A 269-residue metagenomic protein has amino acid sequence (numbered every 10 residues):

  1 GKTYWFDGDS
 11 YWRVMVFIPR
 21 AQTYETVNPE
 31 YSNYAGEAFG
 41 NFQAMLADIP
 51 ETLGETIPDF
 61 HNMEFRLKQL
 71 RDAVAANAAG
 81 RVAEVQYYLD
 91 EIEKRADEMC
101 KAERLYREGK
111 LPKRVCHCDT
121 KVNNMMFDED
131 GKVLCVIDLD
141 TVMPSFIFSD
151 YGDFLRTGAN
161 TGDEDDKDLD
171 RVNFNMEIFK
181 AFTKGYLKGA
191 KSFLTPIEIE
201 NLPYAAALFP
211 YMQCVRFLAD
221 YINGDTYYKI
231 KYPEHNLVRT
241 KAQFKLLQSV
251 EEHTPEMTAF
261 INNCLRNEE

Functional and structural regions predicted by a protein language model:
G1-G8: Short beta-strand micro-motifs within the conserved protein kinase catalytic domain, predominantly in the N-lobe
G8-A21: Conserved short submotifs of the Hanks-type protein kinase catalytic core that shape the nucleotide-binding pocket
I18-N33, D48-H117, V122-K132, L208 (+4 more regions): ATP-dependent phospho-/nucleotidyl transfer catalytic cores
Q43-P50, L187-A190: Protein kinase-like catalytic domain
N123-D163: Catalytic activation segment of kinase domains across protein kinase-like and atypical kinase folds
F148-S192, L208-Y227: Active-site activation/catalytic loop segments of kinase-like enzymes and analogous catalytic loops in related
L194-A206: All-alpha amphipathic helical-bundle segments outside canonical DNA-binding/catalytic cores that form hydrophobic
V250-T254: Long, compositionally biased intrinsically disordered regions
